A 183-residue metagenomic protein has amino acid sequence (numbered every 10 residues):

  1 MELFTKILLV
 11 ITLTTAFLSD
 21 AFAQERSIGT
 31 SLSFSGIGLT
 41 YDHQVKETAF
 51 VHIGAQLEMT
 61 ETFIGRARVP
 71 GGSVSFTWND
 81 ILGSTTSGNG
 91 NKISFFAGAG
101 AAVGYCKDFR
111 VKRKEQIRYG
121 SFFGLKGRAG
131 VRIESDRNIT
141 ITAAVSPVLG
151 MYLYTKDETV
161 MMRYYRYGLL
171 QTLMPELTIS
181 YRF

Functional and structural regions predicted by a protein language model:
M1-L3: N-terminal secretory signal peptides that target proteins for export/translocation
K6-A16: Bacterial N-terminal signal peptides
F17-A23: Sec/Tat signal peptide C-region and signal peptidase I cleavage site
Q24, R110-E115, T159-R163: Extracytoplasmic loops and strand-loop junctions of Gram-negative outer membrane beta-barrel proteins
Q24-R26, I93: Short structural boundary motif marking the start of a folded domain
R26-T40, L57-V69, L169: Solvent-exposed loop/turn segments connecting transmembrane beta-strands in outer-membrane beta-barrel proteins
H43-I139, I179-Y181: Gram-negative (and chloroplast) outer-membrane scaffold detector with strong preference for beta-barrel transmembrane
D136-F183: Predominantly the C-terminal beta-signal and adjacent terminal strand-loop region of outer-membrane beta-barrel
